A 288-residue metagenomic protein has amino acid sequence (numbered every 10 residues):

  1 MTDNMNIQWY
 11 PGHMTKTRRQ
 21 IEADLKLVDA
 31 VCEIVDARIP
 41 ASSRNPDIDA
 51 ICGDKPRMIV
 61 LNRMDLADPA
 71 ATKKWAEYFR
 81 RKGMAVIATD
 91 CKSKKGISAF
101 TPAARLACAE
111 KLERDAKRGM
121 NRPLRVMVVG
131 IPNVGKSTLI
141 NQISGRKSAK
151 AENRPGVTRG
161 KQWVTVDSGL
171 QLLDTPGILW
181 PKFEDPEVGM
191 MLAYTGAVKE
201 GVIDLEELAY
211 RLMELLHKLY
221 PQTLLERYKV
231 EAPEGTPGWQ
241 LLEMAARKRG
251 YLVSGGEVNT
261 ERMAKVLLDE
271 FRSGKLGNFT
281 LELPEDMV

Functional and structural regions predicted by a protein language model:
M1-A30, R38-R57, M64, A70 (+2 more regions): Helix-rich effector regions associated with P-loop NTPase G domains
E33, I59-L61, V128: Structural beta-sheet core signal
P46-D49, K73-A76, T101-A103, N141-S144 (+1 more regions): Short, glycine/charged-enriched secondary-structure capping and boundary segments
D65-V129, S148, G250-L252, V258: Canonical P-loop GTPase G-domain recognition
C91, I140, L170-L173: Conserved active-site beta-strand-loop modules that form the wall/rim of enzyme catalytic pockets and either contain
A99, A103, T138, R211 (+1 more regions): Alpha-helical scaffold segments in soluble metabolic enzymes
G119-N121, Q142-I143, V164-T165: Solvent-exposed alpha-helices and their adjacent loops that cap or buttress functional pockets in soluble metabolic
V126-G145, A149, T175: Glycine-rich phosphate-binding P-loop
